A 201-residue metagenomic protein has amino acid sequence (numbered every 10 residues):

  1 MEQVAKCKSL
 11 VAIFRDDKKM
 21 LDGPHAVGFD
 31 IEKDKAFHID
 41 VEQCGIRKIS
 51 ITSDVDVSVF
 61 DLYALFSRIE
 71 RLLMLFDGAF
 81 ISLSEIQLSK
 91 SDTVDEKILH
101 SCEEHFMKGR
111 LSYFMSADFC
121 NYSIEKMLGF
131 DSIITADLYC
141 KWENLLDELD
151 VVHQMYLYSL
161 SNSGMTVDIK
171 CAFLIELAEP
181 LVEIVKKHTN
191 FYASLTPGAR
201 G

Functional and structural regions predicted by a protein language model:
M1-H153, S161-M165: Charged, non-catalytic interaction/linker regions at domain boundaries that couple catalytic cores to substrate
L145-G201: Amphipathic alpha-helical interface elements
